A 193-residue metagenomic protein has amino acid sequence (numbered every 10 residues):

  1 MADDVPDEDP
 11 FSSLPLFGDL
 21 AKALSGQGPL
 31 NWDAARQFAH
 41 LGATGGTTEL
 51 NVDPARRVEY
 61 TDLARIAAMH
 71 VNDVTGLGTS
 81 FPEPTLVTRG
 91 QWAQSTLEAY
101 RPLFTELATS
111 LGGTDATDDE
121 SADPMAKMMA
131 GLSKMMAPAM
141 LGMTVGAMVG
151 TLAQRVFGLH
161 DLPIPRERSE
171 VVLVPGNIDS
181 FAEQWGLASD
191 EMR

Functional and structural regions predicted by a protein language model:
M1-A116: N-terminal low-structure segments adjacent to metalloprotease catalytic domains across cellular compartments
H40, T44, T48, A122-S133 (+1 more regions): Residue-level signal for well-ordered alpha-helical segments
T47-L50, A122, N177, A182: Domain-scale detector for complete catalytic domains at protein termini or as standalone homologs
N51-E59, S133, A137, L141 (+1 more regions): Conserved aromatic-histidine-acidic binding/catalytic patches
A67, M192-R193: An active-site-proximal "capping" alpha-helix that borders the catalytic cofactor pocket
G78, D119-D123, A188: Alpha-helix capping and helix-coil boundary motifs
Y100-L159: Small-residue-centered hinge/linker elements
K127-G131, A147-E191: Active-site scaffold of zinc-dependent metalloenzymes
